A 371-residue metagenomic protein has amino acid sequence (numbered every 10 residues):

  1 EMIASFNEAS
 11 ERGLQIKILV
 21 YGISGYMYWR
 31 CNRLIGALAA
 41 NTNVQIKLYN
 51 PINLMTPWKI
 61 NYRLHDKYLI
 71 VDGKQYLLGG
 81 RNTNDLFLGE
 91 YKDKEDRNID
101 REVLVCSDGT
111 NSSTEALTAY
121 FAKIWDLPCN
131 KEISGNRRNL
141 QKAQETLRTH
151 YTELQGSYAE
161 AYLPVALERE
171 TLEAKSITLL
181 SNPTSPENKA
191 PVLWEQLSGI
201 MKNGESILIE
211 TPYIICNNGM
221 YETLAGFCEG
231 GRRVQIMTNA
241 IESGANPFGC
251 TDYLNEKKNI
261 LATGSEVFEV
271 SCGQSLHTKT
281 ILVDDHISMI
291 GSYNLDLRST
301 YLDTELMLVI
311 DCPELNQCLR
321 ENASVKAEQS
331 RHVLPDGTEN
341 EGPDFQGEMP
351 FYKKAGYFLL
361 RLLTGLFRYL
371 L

Functional and structural regions predicted by a protein language model:
E1-Q45, I52-H65, V71-L371: Charged, low-complexity intrinsically disordered terminal segments
